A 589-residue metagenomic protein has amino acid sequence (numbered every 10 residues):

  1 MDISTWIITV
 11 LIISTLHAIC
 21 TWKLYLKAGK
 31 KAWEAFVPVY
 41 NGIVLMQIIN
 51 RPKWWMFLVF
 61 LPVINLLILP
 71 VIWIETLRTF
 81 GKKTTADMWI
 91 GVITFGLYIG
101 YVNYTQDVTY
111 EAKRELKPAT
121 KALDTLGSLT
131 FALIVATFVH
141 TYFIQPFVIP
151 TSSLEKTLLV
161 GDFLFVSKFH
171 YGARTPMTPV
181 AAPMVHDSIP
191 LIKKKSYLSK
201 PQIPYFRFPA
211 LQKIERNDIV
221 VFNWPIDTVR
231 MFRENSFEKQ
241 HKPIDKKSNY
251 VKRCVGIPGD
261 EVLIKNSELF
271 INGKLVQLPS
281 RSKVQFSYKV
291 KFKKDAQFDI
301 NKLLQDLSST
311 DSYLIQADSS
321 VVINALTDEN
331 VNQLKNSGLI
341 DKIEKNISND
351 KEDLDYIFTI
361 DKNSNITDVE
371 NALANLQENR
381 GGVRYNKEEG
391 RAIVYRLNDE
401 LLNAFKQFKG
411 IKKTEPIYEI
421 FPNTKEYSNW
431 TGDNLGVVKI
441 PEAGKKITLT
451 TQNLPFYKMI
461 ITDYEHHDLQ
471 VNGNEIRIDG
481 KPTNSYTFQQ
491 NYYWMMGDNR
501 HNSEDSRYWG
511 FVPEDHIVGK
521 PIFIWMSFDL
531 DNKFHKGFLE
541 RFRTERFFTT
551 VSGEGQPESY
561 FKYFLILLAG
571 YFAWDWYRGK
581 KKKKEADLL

Functional and structural regions predicted by a protein language model:
M1-I13: Membrane-helix interface segments in multi-pass membrane proteins
V10, S14, A18, V39 (+4 more regions): Hydrophobic alpha-helical membrane-embedded or membrane-associated segments
L11-E111, F143: Membrane-cytosol interface at the C-terminal ends of transmembrane alpha helices in small multi-pass membrane proteins
G91, F95-G127, R207, K247: Cytosolic-side transmembrane helix boundary signature
L116-Q145: Internal/C-terminal transmembrane anchor helices
P118, V160-L589: Soluble "head" domains of membrane/secretory-pathway proteins
V135-I149, W574-K581: Membrane-interface motif at the C-terminal end of an N-terminal transmembrane signal
Q145-L164: Alpha-helical transmembrane signal-anchor/signal-peptide segments
